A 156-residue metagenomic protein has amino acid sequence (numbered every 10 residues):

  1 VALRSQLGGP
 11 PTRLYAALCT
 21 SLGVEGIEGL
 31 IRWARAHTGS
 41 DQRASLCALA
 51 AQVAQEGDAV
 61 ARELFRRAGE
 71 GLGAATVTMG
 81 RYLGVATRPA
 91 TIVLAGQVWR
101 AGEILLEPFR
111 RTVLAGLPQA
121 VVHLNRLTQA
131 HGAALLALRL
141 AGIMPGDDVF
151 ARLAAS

Functional and structural regions predicted by a protein language model:
A2-S156: ATP-binding/phosphotransfer module of carbohydrate and carboxylate kinases, centering on a glycine-rich
